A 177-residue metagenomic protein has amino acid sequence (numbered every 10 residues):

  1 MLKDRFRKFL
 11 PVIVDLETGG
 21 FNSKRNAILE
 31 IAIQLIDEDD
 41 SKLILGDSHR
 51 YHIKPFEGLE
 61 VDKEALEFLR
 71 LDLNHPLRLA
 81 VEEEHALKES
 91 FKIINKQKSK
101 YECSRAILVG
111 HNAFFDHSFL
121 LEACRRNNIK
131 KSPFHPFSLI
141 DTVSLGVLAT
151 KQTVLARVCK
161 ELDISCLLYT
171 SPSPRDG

Functional and structural regions predicted by a protein language model:
L2-H111, K160: Conserved non-catalytic scaffold segment of RNase H-like nuclease domains
T18-G20, S144, D176: Short, glycine/acidic-enriched loop or turn micro-motifs at the edges of active sites
S23-R25, L45, F119, C124 (+1 more regions): Short, function-defining helix-loop hinge/capping sites that tune catalysis or transport
D72-L79, Y101, N127-P133, C166-L168: Short, polar/flexible loop-turn hinges at active-site or ligand-entry regions and domain interfaces
F115-F137: Substrate-recognition/cap helix-loop segment adjacent to the acidic, metal-dependent catalytic center of Asp-based
L139-Q152: Short alpha-helix plus adjacent loop in nuclease-associated cores
Q152-S165: A polyampholytic, Gly/Pro-enriched intrinsically disordered region
Y169-G177: Single conserved hydrophobic/aromatic residue that forms the stacking wall/gate of nucleotide- or nucleobase-binding
